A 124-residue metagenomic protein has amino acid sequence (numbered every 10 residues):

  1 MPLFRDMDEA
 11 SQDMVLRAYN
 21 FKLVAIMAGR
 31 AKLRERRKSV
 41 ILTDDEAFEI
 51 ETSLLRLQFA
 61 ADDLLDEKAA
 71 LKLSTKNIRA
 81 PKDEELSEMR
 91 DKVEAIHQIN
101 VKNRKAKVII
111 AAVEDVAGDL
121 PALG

Functional and structural regions predicted by a protein language model:
M1-S11: Short, charge-rich amphipathic alpha-helices with coiled-coil/heptad character
M7, M14, L42-D45, E49-T52 (+2 more regions): A structural signal for alpha-helical segments
A10, A31, E35-K38, D91-E94 (+2 more regions): Polar/charged alpha-helical tracts
L16-N77: Membrane-active, amphipathic/fusogenic segments and juxtamembrane/transmembrane anchors that bind or insert into lipid
L65-N100: Charged low-complexity stretches with an acidic bias
D83, K92-G124: Short, cationic, amphipathic peptide segments
